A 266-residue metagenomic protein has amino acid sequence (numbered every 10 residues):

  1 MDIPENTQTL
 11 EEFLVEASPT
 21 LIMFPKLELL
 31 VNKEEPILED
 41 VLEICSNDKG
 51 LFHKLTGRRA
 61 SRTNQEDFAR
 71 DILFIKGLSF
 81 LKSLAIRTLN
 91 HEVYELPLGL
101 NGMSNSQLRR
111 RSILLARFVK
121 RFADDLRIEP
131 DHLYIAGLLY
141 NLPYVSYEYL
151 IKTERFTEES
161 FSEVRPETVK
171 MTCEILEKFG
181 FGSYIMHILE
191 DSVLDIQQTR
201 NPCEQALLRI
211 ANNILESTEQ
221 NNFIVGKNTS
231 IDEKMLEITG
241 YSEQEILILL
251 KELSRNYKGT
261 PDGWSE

Functional and structural regions predicted by a protein language model:
M1-L138, S146-K152, T168-T229: Conserved alpha-helical "signature site" that marks functionally important helical segments or helix/loop junctions
M1-Q8, L27, T239-E266: Terminal helices and disordered tails flanking the catalytic cores of nucleotide-processing hydrolases
L114, Y184-S192, E237-E252: A short, terminal or domain-edge coil/loop segment
T153-E163: Short helix/strand-bridging catalytic loops that position acidic/His residues to coordinate divalent metals and engage
G226-Y241: Short helix/strand-capping connector loops at secondary-structure junctions
